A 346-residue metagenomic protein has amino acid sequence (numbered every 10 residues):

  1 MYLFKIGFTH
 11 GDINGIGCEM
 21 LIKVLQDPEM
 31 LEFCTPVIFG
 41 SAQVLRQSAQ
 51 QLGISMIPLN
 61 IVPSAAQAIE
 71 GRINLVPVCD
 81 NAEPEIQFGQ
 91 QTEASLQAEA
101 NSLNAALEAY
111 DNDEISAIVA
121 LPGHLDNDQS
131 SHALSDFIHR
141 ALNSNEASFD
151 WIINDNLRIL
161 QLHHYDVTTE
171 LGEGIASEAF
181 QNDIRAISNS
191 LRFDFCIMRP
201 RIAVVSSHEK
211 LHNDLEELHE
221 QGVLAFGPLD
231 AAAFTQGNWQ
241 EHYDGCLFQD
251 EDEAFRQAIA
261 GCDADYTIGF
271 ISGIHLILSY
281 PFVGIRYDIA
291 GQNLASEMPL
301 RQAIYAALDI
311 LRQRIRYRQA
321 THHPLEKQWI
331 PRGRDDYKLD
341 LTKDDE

Functional and structural regions predicted by a protein language model:
M1-E346: Anion-binding alpha/beta catalytic cores of soluble intermediary-metabolism enzymes, centered on
